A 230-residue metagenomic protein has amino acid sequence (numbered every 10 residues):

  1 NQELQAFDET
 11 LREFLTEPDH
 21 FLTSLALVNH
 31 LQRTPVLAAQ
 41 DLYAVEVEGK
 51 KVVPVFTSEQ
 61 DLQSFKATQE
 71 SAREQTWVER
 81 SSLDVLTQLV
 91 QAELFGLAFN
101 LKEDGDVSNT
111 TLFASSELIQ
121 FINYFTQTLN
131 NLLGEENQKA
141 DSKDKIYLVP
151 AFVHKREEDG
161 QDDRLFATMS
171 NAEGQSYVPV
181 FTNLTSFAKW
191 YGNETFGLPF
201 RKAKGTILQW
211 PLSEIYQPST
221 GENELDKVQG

Functional and structural regions predicted by a protein language model:
N1-G230: An interfacial alpha-helical scaffold signature
